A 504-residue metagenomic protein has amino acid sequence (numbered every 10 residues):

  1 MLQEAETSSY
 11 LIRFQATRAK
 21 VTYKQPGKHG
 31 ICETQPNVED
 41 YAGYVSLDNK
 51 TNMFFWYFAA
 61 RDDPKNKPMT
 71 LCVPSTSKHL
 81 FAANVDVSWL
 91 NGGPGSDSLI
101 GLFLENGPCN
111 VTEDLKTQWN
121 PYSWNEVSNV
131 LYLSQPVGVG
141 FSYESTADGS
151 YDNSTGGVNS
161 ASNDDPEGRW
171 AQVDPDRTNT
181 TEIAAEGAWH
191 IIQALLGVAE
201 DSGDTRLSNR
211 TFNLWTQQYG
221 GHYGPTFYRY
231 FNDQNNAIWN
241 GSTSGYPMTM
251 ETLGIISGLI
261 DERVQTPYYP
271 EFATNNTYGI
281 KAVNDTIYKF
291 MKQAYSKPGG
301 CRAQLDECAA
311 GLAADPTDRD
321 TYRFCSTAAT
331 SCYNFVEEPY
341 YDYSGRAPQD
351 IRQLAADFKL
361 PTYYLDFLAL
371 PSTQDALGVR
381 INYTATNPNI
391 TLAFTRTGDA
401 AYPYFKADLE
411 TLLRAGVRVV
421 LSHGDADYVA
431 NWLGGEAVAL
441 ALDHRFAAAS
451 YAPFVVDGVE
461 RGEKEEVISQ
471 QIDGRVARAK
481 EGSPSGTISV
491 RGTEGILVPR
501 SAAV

Functional and structural regions predicted by a protein language model:
M1-H29: N-terminal targeting or regulatory segments adjacent to alpha/beta-hydrolase or S9 domains
Y41-Y44, N49-R61: A short loop-to-beta-strand scaffold at the N-terminal edge of the catalytic core in hydrolase folds
F54-T180, A437-L440, V459: N-terminal cap/lid subdomain of alpha/beta-hydrolase-fold enzymes
K78, G95-D97, W215-R229: Glycine-rich nucleophile elbow surrounding the catalytic serine of serine-hydrolase chemistry
G138, S142-V198, R210, H222-Y223 (+1 more regions): Substrate-gating cap/lid region and adjacent catalytic-acid/histidine neighborhood within extracellular/lumenal
G203-Y219: Alpha/beta-hydrolase fold nucleophile elbow
I381-T386, A439-S489: Catalytic lobes of large eukaryotic enzymes
E494-A502: Catalytic histidine-centered segment of alpha/beta-hydrolase-like enzymes
